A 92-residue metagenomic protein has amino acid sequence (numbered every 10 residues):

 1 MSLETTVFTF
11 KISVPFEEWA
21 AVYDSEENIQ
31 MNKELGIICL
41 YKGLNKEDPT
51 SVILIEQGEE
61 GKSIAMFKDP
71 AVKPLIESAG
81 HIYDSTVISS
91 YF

Functional and structural regions predicted by a protein language model:
M1-P74, Y83-F92: Short S/T/G/P-rich N-terminal loop/turn motif that feeds into the first structured element of a domain
E77-S78: Short, exposed beta-strand-loop hairpins at the edges of beta-sheets in extracellular/periplasmic proteins
